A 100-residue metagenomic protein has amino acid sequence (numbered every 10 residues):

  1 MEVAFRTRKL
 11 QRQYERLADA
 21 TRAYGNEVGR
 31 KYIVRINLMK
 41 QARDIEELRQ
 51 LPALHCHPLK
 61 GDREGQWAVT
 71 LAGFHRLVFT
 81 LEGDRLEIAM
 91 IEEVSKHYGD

Functional and structural regions predicted by a protein language model:
M1-N37: Arg/Lys-rich, positively charged N-terminal/basic patches that mediate binding to nucleic acids
V3-A4, K9, A42, Q50 (+2 more regions): Short alpha-helical elements
R6, V28, Y32-R35, H55 (+3 more regions): Amphipathic alpha-helical interface surfaces
E15-D19, E64, G99: A broad detector of the eukaryotic-type serine/threonine protein kinase catalytic domain
A18, R22, D44-L48, L71: Residue-level signal for secondary-structure boundary elements
R43-W67: A short, surface-exposed loop/turn module that caps and links secondary-structure elements
K60, W67-D100: Enriched for short, Lys/Arg-rich terminal
